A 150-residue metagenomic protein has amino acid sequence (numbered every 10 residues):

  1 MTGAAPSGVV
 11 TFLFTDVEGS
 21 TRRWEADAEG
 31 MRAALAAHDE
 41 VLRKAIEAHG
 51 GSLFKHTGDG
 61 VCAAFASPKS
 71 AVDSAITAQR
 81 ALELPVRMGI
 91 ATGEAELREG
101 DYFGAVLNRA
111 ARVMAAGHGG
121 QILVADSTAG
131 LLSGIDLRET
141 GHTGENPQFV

Functional and structural regions predicted by a protein language model:
M1-S74: Catalytic NTP-binding/metal-coordinating core of nucleotidyl cyclase/transferase enzymes
G3, E40, C62-V150: Catalytic beta-strand-to-alpha-helix segment of the class III nucleotidyl cyclase homology domain
